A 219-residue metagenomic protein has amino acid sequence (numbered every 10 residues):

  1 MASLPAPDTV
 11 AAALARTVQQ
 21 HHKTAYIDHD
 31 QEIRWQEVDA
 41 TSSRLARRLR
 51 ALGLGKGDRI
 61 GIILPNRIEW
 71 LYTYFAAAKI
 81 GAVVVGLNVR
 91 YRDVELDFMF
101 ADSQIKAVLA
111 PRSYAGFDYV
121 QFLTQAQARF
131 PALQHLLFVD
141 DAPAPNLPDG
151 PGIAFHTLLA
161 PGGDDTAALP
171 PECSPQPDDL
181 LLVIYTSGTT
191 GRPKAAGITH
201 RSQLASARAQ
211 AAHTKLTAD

Functional and structural regions predicted by a protein language model:
A2, A6, T24-R67, L71-F75 (+4 more regions): Conserved AMP-binding/adenylate-forming core of the ANL superfamily
P7, H22, P143, P151-I153 (+4 more regions): Conserved pre-ATP/AMP-binding loop-to-beta segment of ANL
A12-R34, V139-N146: AMP-dependent adenylate-forming
I60, A77, L180, T186-T189: Conserved S/T- and glycine-rich ATP-binding loop of Class I adenylate-forming
G81: Structured binding elements
Y91-A126, S206-D219: Conserved ATP-dependent adenylate/AMP-binding module captured primarily in the ANL superfamily
Y114-P177: ANL superfamily adenylate-forming
